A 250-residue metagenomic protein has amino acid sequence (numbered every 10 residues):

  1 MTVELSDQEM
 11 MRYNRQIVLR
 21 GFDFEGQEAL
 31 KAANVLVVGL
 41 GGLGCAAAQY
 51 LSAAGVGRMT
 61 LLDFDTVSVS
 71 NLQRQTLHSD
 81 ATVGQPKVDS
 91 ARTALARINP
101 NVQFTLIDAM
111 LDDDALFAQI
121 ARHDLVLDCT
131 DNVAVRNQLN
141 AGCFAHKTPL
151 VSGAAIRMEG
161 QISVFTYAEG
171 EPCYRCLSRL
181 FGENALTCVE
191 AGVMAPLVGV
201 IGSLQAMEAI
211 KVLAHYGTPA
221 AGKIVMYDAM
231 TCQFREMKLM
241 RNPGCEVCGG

Functional and structural regions predicted by a protein language model:
M1-G250: Adenine nucleotide-associated cytosolic modules
